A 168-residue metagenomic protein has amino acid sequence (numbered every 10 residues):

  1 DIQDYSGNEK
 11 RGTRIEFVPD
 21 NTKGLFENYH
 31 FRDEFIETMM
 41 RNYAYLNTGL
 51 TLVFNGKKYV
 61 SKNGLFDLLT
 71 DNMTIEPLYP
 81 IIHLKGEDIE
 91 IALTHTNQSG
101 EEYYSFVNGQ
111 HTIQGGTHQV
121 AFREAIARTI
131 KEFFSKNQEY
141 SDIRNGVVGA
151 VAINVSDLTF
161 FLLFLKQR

Functional and structural regions predicted by a protein language model:
D1-P19, G24-F26: GHKL (Bergerat-fold) ATPase N-terminal catalytic module, capturing the glycine-rich phosphate-binding loop and acidic
N8, A44-Y45: Conserved catalytic network of the ASCE P-loop NTPase/AAA+ motor domain
N8, Y29-I36: Non-catalytic interaction modules of co-chaperones and other macromolecular assembly/maintenance factors
D20-T22, H30-R32, G64: Poly-acidic low-complexity segments
F26-H30, T112: Hydrophobic alpha-helical scaffolding
E34-E37, R41-Y43, G49-L165: GHKL/Histidine-kinase-like ATPase module
